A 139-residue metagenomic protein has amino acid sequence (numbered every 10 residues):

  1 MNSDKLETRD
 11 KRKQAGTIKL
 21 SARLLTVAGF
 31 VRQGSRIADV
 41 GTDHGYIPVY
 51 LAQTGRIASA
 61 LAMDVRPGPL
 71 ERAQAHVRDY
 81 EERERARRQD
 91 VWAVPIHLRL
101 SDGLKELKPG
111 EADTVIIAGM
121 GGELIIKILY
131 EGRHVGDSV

Functional and structural regions predicted by a protein language model:
I18-G34: Conserved alpha-helix/loop element of class I SAM-dependent methyltransferases that forms part of the SAM/SAH-binding
G34-D43: Conserved class I S-adenosyl-L-methionine
G45, V49: Glycine-rich SAM-binding Motif I of class I
S59-D64: Conserved SAM-binding motif I beta-strand of class I
R66-G68: Conserved SAM/SAH-binding beta-strand->alpha-helix loop
Q74-G110: S-adenosyl-L-methionine
A112-A118: Short SAM/SAH-binding signature in class I
E123-G132: A short, conserved alpha-helix within the catalytic core of class I
